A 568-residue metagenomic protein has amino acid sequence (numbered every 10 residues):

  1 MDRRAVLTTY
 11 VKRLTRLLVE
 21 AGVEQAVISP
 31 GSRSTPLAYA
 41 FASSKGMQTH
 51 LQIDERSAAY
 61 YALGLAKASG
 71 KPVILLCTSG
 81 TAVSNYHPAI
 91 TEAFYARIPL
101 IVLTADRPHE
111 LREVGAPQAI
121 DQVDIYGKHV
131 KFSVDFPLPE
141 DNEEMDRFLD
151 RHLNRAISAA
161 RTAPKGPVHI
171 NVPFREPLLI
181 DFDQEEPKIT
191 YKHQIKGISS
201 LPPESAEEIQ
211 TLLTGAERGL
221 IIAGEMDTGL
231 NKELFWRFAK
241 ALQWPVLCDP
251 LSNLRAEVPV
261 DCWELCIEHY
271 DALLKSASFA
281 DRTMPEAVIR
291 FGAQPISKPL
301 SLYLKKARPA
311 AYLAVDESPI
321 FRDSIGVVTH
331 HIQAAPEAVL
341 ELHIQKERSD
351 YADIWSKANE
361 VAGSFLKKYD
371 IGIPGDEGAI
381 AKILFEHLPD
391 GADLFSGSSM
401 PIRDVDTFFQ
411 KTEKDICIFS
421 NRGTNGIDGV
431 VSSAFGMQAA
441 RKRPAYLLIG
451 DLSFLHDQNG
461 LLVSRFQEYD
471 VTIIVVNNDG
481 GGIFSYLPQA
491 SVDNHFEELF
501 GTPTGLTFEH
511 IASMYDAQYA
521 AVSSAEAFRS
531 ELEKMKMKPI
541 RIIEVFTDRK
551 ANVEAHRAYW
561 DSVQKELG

Functional and structural regions predicted by a protein language model:
M1-V6, Y303-I402, S523-G568: Phosphate/pyrophosphate-binding active-site segments
V6-E92: N-terminal cofactor/phosphate-binding cores enriched in small/glycine residues, especially glycine-rich loops such as
V11-T15, S29-R33, L37-A38, A358-K442: Active-site diphosphate/adenylate-binding microenvironment
E24-V27, Q48-H50, A68-R107, A280 (+3 more regions): A short, small-residue-rich loop immediately preceding and capping a beta-strand
N85, A223-L313, K414-R443, H456-Q458 (+1 more regions): Glycine-rich, anion-gripping cofactor-binding loops and their flanking helix/strand elements in enzyme active sites
L103, E110-V123, F409-G568: Thiamine diphosphate
T104-L153, D249-N359, P488: Glycine-rich, acidic loop regions that bind phosphate or pyrophosphate groups
K165-P167, V172-P202, L532-G568: Glycine/aspartate-rich loop-and-adjacent alpha/beta segment that forms the canonical ThDP
